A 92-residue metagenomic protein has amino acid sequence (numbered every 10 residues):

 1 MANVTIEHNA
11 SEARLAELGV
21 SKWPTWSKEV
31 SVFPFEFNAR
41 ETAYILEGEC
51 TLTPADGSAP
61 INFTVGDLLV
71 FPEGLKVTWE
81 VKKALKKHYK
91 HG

Functional and structural regions predicted by a protein language model:
M1-A16: Extreme N-terminal tail/first-helix region
N9-S11, G19-N38, P72-E73: Conserved short histidine dyad/triad with adjacent acidic residue
F33-F37, P54-A55, P60-N62, E80: Short histidine-centered beta-strand/loop micro-motifs that create catalytic or ligand/metal-coordination sites
F35, L52, K87-Y89: Short hydrophobic/aromatic-rich beta-strand segments that constitute the beta-sheet cores of beta-sandwich/beta-barrel
F37-L52: Short, conserved beta-strand element in jelly-roll/cupin
G57-E73: Short acidic-glycine-tyrosine-enriched beta hairpin
E73-G92: Ligand-binding loop in jelly-roll beta-barrel domains
